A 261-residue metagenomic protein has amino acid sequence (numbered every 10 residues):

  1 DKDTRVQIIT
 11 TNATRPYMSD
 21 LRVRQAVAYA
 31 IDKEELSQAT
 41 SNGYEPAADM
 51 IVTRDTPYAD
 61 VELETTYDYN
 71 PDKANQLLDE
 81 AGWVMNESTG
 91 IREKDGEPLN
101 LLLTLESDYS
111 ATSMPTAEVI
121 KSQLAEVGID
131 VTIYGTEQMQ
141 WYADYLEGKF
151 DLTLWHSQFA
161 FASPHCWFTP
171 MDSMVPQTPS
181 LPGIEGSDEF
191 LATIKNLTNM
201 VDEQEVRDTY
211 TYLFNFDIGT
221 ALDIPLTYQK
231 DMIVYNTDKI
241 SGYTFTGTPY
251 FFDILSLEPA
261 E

Functional and structural regions predicted by a protein language model:
D1-R15, Q38-A39, L152, H156: Extracellular/periplasmic solute-recognition and catalytic clefts
K2, V6, A13-R15, L105-S107 (+2 more regions): A mature extracytoplasmic/lumenal domain signature
R5-Q7, L99, V127, L222: Envelope-exposed proteins and targeting segments
T11, V27, L78: Conserved hydrophobic/aromatic pocket- or pore-lining residues that grip, position, or stack substrates in active sites
T14-V23: Short helix-loop capping/hinge motifs at secondary-structure junctions, enriched in acidic/polar residues
A28-E62, T112-K121, Y145-E261: Detector for C-terminal structural segments
A47-E87, S107-M114: Structural transition elements
V84-F159, D231: Ligand/substrate-recognition segments at binding pockets and active sites
